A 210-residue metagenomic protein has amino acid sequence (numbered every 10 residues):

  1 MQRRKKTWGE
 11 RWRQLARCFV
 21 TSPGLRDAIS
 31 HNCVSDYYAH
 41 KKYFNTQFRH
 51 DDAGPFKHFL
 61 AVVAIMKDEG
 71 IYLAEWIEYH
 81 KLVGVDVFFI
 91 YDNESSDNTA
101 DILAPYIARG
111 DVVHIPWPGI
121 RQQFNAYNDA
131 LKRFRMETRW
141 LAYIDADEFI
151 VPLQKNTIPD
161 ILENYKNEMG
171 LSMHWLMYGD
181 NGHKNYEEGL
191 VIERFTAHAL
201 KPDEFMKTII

Functional and structural regions predicted by a protein language model:
Q2-Y43, N125-N128, P152-I210: Catalytic-site signature of metal-activated, phosphate-bearing donor transferases, centered on the GT-A/GT-A-like
F59-A61: Cell-envelope/extracellular polymer assembly enzymes that use nucleotide-activated donors
A64-E78, E94: Active-site beta-to-alpha loop of glycosyltransferases that engages the nucleotide-sugar donor
I71, G119-N125: A short, glycine-/small-residue-rich helix N-cap motif at loop->alpha-helix starts within glycosyltransferase
E78-V87: Short, acidic, metal-binding catalytic loop of nucleotide-sugar glycosyltransferases
D92-A108, G119: A conserved acidic beta->alpha catalytic loop
N128-W140: Active-site nucleotide-sugar/metal-binding loop of Leloir-type enzymes
T138-V151: Short beta-strand-to-loop acidic/aromatic patch adjacent to the donor-nucleotide binding site
